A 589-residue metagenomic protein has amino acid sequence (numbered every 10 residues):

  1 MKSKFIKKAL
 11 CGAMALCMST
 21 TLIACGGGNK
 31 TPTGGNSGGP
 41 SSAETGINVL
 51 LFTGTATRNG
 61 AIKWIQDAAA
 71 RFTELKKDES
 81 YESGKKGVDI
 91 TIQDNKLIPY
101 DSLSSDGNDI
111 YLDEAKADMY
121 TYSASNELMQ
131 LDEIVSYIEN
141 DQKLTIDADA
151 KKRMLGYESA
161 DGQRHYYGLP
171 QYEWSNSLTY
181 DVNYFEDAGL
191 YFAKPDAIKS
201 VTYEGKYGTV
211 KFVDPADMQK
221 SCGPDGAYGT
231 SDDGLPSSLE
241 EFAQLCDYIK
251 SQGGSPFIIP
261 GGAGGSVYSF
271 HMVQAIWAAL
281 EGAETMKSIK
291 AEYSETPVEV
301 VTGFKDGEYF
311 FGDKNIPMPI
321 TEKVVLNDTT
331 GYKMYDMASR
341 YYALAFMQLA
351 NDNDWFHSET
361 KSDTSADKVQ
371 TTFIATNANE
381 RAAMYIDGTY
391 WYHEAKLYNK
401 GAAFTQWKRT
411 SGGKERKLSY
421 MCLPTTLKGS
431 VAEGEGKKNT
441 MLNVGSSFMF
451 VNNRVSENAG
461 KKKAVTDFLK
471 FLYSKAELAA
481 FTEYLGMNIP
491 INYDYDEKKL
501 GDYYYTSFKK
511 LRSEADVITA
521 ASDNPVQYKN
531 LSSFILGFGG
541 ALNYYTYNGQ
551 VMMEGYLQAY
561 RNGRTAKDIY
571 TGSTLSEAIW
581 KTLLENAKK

Functional and structural regions predicted by a protein language model:
K2-L10: Bacterial N-terminal signal peptides that target proteins for export
C11, L22-E127, E133-A150, Y191-F192 (+5 more regions): Conserved N-terminal structural module of periplasmic/extracytoplasmic solute-binding proteins
L97-Y111, Y184-F185, G229, A243-I249 (+2 more regions): Short helices/loops that flank or line small-molecule/ion binding pockets
E114-E186, Y191-F192, D196-D214, K220 (+3 more regions): Hinge/lid segment of periplasmic solute-binding proteins
S159-R164, G226-T230, E380-Y385, A403-Y493: Extracytoplasmic/periplasmic substrate-recognition and gating elements
C246, E284-D367, S411-K414, L423: Glycine-centered hinge/linker elements that transmit conformational signals in sensory and ligand-binding systems
T329, L478-A479, D494-K589: Conserved C-terminal helix/tail region of periplasmic/extracytoplasmic solute-binding proteins
R340-W355, S365-A403, R416, L442-F450 (+1 more regions): Glycine-rich, aromatic-lined ligand/substrate-binding cores of catalytic and carbohydrate-binding domains
